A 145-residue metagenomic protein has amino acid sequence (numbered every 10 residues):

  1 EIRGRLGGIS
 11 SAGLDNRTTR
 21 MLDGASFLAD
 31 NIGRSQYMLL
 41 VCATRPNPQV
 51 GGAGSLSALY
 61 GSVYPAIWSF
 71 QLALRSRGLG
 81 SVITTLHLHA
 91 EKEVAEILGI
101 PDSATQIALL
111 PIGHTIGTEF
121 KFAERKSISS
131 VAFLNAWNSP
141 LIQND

Functional and structural regions predicted by a protein language model:
E1-V63: Glycine/small-residue-rich phosphate/adenosyl-binding loop
L22-S26, V94-I97, G117-T118: Glycine-rich, charged/polar anion/phosphate-binding loops that engage phosphate groups from diverse ligands
D30-G33, L98-D102, A123-R125: Solvent-exposed alpha-helices and their adjacent loops that cap or buttress functional pockets in soluble metabolic
R34-Y37, L79, D102-Q106: Short coil/turn connectors at secondary-structure junctions
Y37-E96: Small-aliphatic-rich amphipathic alpha-helix that forms the alpha element of a beta-alpha
L74, L98, H114-I116: Short leucine-rich amphipathic alpha-helical surface patches
K92-I107: Short, electropositive alpha-helical surface patch
Q106-D145: C-terminal helix-cap and adjacent tail motif
